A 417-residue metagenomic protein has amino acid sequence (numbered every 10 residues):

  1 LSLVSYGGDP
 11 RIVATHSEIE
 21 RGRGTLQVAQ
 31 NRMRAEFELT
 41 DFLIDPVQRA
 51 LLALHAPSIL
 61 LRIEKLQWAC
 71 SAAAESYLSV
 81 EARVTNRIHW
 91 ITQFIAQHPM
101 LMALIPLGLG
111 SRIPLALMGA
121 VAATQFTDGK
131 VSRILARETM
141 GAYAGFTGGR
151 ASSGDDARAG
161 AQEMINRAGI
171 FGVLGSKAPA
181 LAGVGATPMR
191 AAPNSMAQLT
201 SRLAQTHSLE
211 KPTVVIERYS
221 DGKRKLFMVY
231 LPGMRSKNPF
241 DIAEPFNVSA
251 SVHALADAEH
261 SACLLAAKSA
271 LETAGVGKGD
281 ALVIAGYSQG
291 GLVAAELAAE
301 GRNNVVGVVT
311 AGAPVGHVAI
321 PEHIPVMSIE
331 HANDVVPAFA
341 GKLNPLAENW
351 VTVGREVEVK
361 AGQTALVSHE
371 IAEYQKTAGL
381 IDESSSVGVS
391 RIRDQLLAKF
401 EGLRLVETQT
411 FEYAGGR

Functional and structural regions predicted by a protein language model:
L1, Y287, E383-S385: Intrinsically disordered, low-complexity segments enriched in Ser/Pro/Gly/Ala and basic residues
L1-Q97, R417: N-terminal secretion-targeting helices of virulence/extracellular proteins, encompassing both classical Sec signal
A29, E36, A73, R87 (+5 more regions): Generic marker of "main functional regions" within proteins
Q48, H55, L101-D280, R302-R417: Alpha/beta hydrolase fold serine-hydrolase catalytic domain that processes acyl esters and thioesters
A285-A295: Gly/Ala-rich beta-loop-alpha elbow adjacent to hydrolase catalytic centers
